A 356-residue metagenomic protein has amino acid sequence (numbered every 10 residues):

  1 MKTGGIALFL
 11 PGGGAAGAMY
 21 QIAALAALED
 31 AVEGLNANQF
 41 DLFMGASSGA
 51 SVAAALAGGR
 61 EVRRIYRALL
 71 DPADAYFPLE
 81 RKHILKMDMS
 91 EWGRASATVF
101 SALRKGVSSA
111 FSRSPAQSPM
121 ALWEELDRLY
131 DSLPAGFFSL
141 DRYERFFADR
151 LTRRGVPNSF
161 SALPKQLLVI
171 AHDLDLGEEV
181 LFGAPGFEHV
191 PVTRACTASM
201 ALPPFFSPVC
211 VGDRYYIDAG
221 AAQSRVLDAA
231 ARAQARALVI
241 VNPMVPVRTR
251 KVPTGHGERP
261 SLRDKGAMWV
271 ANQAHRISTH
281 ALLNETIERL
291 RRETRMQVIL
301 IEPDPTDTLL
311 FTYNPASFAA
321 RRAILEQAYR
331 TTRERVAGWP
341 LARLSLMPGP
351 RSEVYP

Functional and structural regions predicted by a protein language model:
M1-A46, S51-P356: Patatin-like phospholipase
